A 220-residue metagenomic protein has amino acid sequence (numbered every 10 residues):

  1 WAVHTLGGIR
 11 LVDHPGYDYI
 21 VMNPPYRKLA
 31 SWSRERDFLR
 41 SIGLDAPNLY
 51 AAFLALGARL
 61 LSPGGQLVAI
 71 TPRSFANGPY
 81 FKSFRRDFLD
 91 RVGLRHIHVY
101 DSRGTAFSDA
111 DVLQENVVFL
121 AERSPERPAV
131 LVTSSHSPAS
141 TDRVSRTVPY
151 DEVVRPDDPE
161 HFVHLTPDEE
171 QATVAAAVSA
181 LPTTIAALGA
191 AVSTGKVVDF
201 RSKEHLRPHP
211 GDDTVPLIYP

Functional and structural regions predicted by a protein language model:
W1-V99, A106, S124: SAM-dependent methyltransferase catalytic region
P15, T105-F107, D111-P220: C-terminal substrate-recognition regions of SAM-dependent nucleic acid methyltransferases
H98-D101, H136: Residues at the C-termini of beta-strands that transition into short coil/loop
